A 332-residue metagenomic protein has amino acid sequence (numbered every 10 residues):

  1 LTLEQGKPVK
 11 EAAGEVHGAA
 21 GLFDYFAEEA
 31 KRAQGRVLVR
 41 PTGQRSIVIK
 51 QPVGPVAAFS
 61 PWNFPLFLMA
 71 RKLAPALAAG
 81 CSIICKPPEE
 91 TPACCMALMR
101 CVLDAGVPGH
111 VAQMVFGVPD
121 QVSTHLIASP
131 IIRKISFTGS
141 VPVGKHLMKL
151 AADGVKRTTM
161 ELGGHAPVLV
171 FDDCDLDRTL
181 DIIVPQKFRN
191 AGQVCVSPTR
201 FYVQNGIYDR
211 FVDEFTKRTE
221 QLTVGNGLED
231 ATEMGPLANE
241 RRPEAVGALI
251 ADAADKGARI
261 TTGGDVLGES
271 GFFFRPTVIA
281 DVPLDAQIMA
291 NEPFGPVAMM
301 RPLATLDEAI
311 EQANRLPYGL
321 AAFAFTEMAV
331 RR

Functional and structural regions predicted by a protein language model:
L1-Q44: N-terminal Rossmann-like NAD(P)+-binding subdomain of aldehyde/semialdehyde dehydrogenases
Q5, D172, N239, M299-A304 (+1 more regions): A structural signal for short, well-ordered beta-strand elements
F23, K72, L98, L147 (+3 more regions): Aromatic/hydrophobic pocket-lining residues that form π-stacking "cages" and hydrophobic walls in ligand
G35-R178, L303: Rossmann-like NAD(P) dinucleotide-binding subdomain of oxidoreductase/dehydrogenase enzymes
G106, K134, P142-P283, L306-D307 (+1 more regions): ALDH superfamily catalytic-core signature
T232-E233, G271-F274, N291-V297, L316-L320: Conserved glycine-rich beta-strand-loop-beta hairpin in the small C-terminal domain of fold type I
K256-T262, Y318-T326: Bilobed periplasmic-binding protein-like "clamshell/Venus-flytrap" ligand-binding domains
